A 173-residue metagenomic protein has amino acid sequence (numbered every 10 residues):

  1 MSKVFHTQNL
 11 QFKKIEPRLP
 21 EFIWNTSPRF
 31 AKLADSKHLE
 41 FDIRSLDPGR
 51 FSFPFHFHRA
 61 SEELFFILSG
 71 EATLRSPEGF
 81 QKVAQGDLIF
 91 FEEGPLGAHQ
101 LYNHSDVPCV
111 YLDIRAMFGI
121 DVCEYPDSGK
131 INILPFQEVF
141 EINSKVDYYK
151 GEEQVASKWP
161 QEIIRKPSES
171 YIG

Functional and structural regions predicted by a protein language model:
M1-H38, E124-G173: A short, N-terminal "cap"/entry segment at the start of jelly-roll beta-barrel domains of the cupin/DSBH fold
W24-S27, D42-H58, L96: Conserved short histidine dyad/triad with adjacent acidic residue
A31-L39, R50-E63, G79: A short beta-loop-beta micro-motif enriched in histidine and acidic residues
I43-D47, H58-L74, I114-A116: Short, conserved beta-strand element in jelly-roll/cupin
P48, Q85, A116, D127: Active-site donor-binding loop signature of nucleotide-sugar glycosyltransferases
S52, E62, S69-E71, E78 (+2 more regions): A generic structural motif
P77-G94: Short acidic-glycine-tyrosine-enriched beta hairpin
E93-D121: Ligand-binding loop in jelly-roll beta-barrel domains
